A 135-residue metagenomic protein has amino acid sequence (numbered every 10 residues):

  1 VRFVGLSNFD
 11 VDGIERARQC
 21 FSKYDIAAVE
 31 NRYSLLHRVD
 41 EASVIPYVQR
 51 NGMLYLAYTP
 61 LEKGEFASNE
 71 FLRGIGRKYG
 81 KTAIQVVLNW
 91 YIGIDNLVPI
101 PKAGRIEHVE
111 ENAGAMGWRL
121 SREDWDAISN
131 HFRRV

Functional and structural regions predicted by a protein language model:
V1-V135: Beta/alpha (TIM)-barrel catalytic core signal, keyed to glycine-rich beta->alpha loops juxtaposed to Asp/Glu that bind
